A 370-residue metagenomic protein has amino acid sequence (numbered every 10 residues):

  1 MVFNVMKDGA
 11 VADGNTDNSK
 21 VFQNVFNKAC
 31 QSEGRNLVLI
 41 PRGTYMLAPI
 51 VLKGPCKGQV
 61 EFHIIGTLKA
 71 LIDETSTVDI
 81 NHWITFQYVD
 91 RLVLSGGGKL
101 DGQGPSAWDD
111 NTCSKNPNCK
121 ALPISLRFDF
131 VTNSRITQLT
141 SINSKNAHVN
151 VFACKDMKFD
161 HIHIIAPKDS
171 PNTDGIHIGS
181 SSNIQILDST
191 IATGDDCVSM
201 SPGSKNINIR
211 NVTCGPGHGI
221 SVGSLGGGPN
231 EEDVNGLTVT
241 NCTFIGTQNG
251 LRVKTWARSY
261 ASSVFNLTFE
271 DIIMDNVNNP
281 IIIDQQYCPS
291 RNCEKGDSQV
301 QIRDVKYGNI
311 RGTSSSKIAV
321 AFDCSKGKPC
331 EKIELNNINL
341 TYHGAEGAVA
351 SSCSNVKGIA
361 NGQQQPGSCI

Functional and structural regions predicted by a protein language model:
M1-I370: Extracellular/periplasmic carbohydrate-active domains that bind, remodel, or depolymerize complex polysaccharides
